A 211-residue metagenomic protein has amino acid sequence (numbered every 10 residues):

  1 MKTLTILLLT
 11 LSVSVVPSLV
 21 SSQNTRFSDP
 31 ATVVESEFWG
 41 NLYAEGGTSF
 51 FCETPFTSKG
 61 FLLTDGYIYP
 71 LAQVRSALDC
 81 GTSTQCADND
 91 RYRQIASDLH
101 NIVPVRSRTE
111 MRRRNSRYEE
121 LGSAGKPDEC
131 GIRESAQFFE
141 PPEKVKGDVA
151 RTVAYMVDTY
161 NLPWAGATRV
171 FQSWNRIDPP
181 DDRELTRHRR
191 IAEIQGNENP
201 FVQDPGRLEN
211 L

Functional and structural regions predicted by a protein language model:
M1-L4: Positively charged n-region of N-terminal signal peptides that target proteins for export
I6-L8: Small-residue packing motifs within transmembrane alpha-helices
S12, V16-P17: N-terminal signal peptide c-region/cleavage motif recognized by signal peptidases
S21-T64, F171-S173, R183-E184, I191: Aromatic-lined ligand-binding clefts that engage carbohydrates, nucleic acids, or primary amines
S58-L211: Domain-level detector of nuclease and nuclease-like folds in predominantly extracellular/periplasmic contexts
